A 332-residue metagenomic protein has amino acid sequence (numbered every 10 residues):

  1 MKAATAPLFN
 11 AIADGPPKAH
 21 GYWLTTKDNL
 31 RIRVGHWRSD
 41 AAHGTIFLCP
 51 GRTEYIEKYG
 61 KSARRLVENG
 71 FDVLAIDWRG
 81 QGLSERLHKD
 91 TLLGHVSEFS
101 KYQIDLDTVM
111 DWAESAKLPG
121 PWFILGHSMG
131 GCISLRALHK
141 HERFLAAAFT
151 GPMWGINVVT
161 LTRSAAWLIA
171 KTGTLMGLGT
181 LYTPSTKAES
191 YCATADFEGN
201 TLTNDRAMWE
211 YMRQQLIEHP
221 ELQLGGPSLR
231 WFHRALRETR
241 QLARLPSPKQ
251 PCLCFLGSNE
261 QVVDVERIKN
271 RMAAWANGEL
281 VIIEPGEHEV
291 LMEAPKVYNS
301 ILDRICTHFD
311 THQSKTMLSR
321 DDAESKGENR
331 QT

Functional and structural regions predicted by a protein language model:
M1-T25, L30-W37: An N-terminal hydrophobic leader/cap segment in hydrolases
I56, A63-K89: Conserved alpha/beta-hydrolase
G94-E114: Alpha/beta-hydrolase active-site loop
M129, I133-H219: Alpha/beta-hydrolase-fold enzymes
P248, C254-L256: Short beta-strand/loop motif that positions the catalytic acidic residue of the alpha/beta-hydrolase fold
Q250, D264-A273: Short alpha-helix in the alpha/beta-hydrolase fold that links the catalytic acid
N259-V263: Acidic catalytic loop of the alpha/beta-hydrolase fold
E279, I283-T332: Catalytic active-site module of serine/aspartate enzymes centered on a nucleophile-bearing elbow/loop
